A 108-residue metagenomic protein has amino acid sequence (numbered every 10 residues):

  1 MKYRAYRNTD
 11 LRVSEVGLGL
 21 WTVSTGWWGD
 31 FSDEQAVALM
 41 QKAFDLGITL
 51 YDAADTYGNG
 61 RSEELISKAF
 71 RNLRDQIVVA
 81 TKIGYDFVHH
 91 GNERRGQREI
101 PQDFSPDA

Functional and structural regions predicted by a protein language model:
M1-T81, Y85-E93: N-terminal binding-site loop/beta-alpha segment at the start of enzyme catalytic domains that lines or forms
G91-A108: Glycine/proline-rich, positively charged, aromatic-decorated active-site loop/lid region on the catalytic face
